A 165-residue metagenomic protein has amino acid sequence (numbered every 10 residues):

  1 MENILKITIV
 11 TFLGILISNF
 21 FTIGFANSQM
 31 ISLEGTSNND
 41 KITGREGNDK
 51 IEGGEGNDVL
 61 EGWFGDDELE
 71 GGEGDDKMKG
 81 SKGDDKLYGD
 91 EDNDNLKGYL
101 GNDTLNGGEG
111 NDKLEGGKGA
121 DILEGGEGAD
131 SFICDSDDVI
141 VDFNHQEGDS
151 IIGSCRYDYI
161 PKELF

Functional and structural regions predicted by a protein language model:
M1-I7: Positively charged n-region of N-terminal signal peptides that target proteins for export
T8-F12: Sec-dependent N-terminal signal peptides
L16-F25: C-terminal segment of classical bacterial N-terminal signal peptides
A26-F64: N-terminal segments that cap or nucleate solenoid repeat domains
G35, G44, G53, G62 (+9 more regions): Glycine-centered beta-turn/loop sites at beta-strand termini
L123-L164: Leucine-rich solenoid repeat scaffolds
